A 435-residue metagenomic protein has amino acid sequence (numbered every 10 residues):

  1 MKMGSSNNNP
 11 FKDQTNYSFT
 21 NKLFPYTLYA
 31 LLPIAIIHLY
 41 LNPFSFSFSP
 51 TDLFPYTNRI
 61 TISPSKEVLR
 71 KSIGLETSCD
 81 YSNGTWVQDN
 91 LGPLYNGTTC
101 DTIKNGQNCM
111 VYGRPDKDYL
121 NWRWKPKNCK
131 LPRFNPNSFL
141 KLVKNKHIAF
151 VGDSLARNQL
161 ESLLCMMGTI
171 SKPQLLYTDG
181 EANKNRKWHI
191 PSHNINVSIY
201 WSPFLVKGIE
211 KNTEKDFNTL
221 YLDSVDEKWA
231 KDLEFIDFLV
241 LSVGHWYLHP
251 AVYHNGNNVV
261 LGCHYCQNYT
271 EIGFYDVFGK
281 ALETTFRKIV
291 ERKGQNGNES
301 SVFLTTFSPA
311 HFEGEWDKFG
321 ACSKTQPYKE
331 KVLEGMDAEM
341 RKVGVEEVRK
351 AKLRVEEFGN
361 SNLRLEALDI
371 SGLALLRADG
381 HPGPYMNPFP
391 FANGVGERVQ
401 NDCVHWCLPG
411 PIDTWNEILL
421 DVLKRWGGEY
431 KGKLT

Functional and structural regions predicted by a protein language model:
K2-T435: A compositional signature for long Ser/Thr(±Pro)-rich, low-complexity
